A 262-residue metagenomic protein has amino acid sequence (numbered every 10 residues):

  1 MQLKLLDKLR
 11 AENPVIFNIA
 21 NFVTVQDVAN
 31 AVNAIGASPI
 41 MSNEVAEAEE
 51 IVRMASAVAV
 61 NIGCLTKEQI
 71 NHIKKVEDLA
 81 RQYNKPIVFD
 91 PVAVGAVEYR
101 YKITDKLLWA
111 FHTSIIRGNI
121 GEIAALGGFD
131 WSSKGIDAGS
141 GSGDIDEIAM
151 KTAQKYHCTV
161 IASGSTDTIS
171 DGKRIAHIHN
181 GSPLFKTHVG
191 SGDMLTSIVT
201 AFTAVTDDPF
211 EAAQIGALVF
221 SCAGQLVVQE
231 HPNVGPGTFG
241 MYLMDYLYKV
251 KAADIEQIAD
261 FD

Functional and structural regions predicted by a protein language model:
Q2-F89: Conserved N-terminal subdomain of the carbohydrate kinase-like
Q69-G118: Glycine/small-residue-rich loop that forms an oxyanion/phosphate-binding "nest" at active or ligand-binding sites
R100-I175: Conserved phosphate/ATP/ADP-binding segment of small-molecule kinases
A125, V189-L218: Short, small-residue alpha-helix embedded
I148-A153, P209-G224, L243: Short, well-structured alpha-helical segments that form the helix of a local strand-helix-strand
M150, H179-V189: Short pre-catalytic strand/loop immediately N-terminal to key active-site residues, enriched for Gly-Thr
S170, R174-N180, Q214-V234, T238-F239: Glycine-rich phosphate/pyrophosphate-binding loop at beta-loop-alpha junctions
C222-D262: Charged C-terminal helix
